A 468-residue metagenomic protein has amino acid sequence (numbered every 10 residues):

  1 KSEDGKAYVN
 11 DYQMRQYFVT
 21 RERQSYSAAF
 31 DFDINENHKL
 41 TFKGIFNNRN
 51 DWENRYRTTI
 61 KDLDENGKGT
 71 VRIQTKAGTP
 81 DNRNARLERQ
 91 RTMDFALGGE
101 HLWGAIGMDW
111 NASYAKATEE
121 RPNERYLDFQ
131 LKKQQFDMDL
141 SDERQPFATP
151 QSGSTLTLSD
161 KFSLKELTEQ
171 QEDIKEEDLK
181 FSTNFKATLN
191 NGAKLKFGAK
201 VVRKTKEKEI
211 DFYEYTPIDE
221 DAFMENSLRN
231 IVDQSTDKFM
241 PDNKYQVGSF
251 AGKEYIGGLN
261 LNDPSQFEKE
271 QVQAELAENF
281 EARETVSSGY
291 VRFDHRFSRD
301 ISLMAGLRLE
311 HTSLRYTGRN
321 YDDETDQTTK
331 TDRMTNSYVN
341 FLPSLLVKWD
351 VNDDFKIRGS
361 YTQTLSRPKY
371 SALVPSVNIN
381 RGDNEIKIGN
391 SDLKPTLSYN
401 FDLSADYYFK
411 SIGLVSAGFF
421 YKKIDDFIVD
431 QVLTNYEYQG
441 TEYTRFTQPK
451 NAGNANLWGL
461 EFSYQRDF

Functional and structural regions predicted by a protein language model:
K1-D4, R57-G67, R125-Q135, E172 (+4 more regions): Flexible, surface-exposed loop regions and adjacent strand-edge segments of Gram-negative outer-membrane beta-barrel
K1-T59, Q90-L97, P343-L345: Transmembrane beta-barrel wall of Gram-negative outer-membrane proteins
S2-K6, G69-A77, S152-F162, D263-Q271 (+1 more regions): Active-site-adjacent bridging/hinge elements
Y8-M14, T75-R83, F162-Q170, F223 (+5 more regions): Extracytoplasmic loops and strand-loop junctions of Gram-negative outer membrane beta-barrel proteins
S27, D33-N35, Q90-A96, S113-A117 (+2 more regions): Structural signature of Gram-negative outer-membrane beta-barrels, strongest in the C-terminal barrel of TonB-dependent
V71-W110, A117-N123, A148-F212: Conserved, well-structured beta-alpha core segment at the onset of a catalytic domain
E120-S159, T216-M240, G318, K423-A452: Surface-exposed, extracytoplasmic segments of Gram-negative outer-membrane nutrient-acquisition systems
A277, E281-R283, N390, K394 (+1 more regions): Outer membrane beta-barrel strand-and-loop segments of large Gram-negative receptors, especially TonB-dependent
